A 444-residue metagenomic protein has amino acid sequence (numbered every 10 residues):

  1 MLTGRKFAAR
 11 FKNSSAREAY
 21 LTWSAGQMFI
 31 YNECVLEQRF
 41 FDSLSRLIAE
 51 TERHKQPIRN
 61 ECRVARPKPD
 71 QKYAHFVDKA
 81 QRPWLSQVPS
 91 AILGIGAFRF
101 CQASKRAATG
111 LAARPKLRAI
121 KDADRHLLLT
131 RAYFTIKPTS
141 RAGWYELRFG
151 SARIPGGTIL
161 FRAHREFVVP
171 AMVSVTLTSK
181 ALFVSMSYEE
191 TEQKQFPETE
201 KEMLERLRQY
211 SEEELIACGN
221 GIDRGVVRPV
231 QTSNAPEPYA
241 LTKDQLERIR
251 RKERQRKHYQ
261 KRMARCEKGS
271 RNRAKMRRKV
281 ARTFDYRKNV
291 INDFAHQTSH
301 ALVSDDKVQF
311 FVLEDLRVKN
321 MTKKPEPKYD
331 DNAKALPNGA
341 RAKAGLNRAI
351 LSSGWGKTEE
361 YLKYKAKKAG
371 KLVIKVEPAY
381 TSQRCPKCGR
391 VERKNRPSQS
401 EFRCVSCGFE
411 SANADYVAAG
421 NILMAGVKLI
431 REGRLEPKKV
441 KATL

Functional and structural regions predicted by a protein language model:
M1-G94: Gly/serine-rich nucleotide phosphate-binding loop at the start of the catalytic core of nucleotide/ADP-ribose-handling
K6-A8, G157-T158, M172, G219: Well-ordered beta-strand positions in beta-sheet-rich domains
E18-L21, A25-M28, A91-F98, H296 (+3 more regions): Non-catalytic, well-ordered alpha-helical scaffold segments
Q27, G96-S104, M276, V280-R287: Short amphipathic alpha-helical coiled-coil/interface segments
I30, C34, G96-A107, A414-I430: Stable alpha-helical structural segments in soluble proteins, enriched in small hydrophobic residues
F40, L44-A49, T109-K121, K439: Short glycine-rich, low-complexity/disordered patches
P57-T178, I249, K334, A342 (+2 more regions): Acidic carboxylate diad motif detector
K180-L444: Positively charged, helix-rich recognition surfaces that bind polyanionic ligands
